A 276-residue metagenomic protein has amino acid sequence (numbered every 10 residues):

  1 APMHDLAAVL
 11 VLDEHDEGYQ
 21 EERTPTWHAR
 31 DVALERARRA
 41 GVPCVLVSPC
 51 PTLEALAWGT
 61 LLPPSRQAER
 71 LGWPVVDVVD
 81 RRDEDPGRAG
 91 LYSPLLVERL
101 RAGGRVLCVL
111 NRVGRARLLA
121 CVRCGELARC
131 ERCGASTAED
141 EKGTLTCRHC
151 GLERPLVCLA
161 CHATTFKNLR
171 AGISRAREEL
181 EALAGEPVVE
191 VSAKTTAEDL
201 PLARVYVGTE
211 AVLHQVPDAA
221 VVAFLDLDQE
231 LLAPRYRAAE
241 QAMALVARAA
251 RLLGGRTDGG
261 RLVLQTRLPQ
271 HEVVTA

Functional and structural regions predicted by a protein language model:
A1-A276: Inter-lobe coupling/hinge segments of SF2-like helicase ATPases
